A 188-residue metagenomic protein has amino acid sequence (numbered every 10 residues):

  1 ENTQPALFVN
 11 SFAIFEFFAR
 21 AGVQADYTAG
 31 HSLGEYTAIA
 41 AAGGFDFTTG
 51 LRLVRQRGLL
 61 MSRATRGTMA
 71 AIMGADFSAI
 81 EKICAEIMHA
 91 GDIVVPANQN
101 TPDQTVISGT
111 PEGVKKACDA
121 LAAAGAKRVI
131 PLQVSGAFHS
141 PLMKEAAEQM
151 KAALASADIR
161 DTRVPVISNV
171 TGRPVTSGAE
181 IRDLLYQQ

Functional and structural regions predicted by a protein language model:
E1-A29, I107: Helix-rich "cap/lid" substructures immediately adjacent to catalytic or cofactor-binding pockets
N2, L33, E112: Residue-level recognition of oxygen-bearing side chains
V9-E16, E35, T48, R52-R55: A broad detector of short, well-ordered amphipathic alpha-helices that serve as recognition/interaction surfaces
S11, D26, G30-G34, A38 (+1 more regions): Gly/Ala-rich beta-loop-alpha elbow adjacent to hydrolase catalytic centers
E16-A21, I39-F45: Alpha-helix C-terminal capping segments
A21-G30, F47-G50, V95: Short, flexible active-site-proximal loops enriched in glycine and acidic residues
A41-Q188: Alpha/beta catalytic cores of group-transfer enzymes, especially the acyltransferase/condensing modules of polyketide
